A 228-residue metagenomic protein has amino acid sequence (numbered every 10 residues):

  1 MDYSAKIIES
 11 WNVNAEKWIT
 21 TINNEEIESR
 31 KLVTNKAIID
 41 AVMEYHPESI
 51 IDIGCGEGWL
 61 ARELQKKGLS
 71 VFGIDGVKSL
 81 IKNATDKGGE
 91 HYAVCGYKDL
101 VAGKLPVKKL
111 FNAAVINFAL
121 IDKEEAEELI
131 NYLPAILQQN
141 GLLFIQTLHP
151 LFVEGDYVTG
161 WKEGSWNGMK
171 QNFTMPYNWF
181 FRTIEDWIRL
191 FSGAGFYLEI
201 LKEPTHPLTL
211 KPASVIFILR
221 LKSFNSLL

Functional and structural regions predicted by a protein language model:
M1-Y45, N83: Conserved class I S-adenosyl-L-methionine
I51-I53, E57-A102: Class I SAM-dependent methyltransferase SAM/SAH-binding core
G103-A114: A short acidic, Gly/Pro-enriched loop at the edge of an enzyme's catalytic core that lines a small-molecule cofactor
N112-A126: A short SAM/SAH-binding and catalytic strip from SAM-dependent methyltransferases
E127-L142: A short glycine-rich, Lys/Arg-flanked "PGG" loop and its adjoining helix->strand segment in the class I
F144-M169: Conserved class I S-adenosyl-L-methionine
N178-L201: Short alpha-helix
A194, P204, T209-L228: Core SAM-dependent methyltransferase catalytic element
